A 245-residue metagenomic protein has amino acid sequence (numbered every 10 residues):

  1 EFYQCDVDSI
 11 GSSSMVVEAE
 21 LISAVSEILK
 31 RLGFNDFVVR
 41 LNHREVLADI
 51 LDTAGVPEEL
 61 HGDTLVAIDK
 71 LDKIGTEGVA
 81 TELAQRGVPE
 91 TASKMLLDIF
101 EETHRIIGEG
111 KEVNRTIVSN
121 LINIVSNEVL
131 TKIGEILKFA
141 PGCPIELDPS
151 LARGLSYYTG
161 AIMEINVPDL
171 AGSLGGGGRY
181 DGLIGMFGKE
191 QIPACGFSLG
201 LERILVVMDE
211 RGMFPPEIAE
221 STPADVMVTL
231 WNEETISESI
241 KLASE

Functional and structural regions predicted by a protein language model:
E1-N35, E45, E77-E245: Positively charged, Gly/Ser-enriched RNA/tRNA-binding surfaces
G33-V39, E58-G62: Short secondary-structure capping/junction motifs at helix and strand boundaries
V39, H43-D49: Glycine-rich, mobile lid/loop segments that gate access to catalytic sites or pores
N42, T64, L96: Residue-level "edge-of-site" marker
A54-V56, M163-E164: Short, surface-exposed, charged loop/turn segments at secondary-structure junctions
V56-V79: Acidic, His- and aromatic-enriched active-site or binding-groove loops in soluble protein domains that engage sugars
